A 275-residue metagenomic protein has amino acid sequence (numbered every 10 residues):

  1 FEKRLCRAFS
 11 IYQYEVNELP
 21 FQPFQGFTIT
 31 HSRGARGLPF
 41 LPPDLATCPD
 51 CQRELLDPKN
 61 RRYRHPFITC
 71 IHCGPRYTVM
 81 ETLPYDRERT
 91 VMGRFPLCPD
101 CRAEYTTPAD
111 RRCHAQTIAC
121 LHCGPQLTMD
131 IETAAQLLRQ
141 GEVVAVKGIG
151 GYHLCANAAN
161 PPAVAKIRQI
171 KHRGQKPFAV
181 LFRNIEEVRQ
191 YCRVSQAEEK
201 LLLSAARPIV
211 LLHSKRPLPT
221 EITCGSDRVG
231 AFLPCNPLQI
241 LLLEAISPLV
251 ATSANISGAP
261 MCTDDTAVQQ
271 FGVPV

Functional and structural regions predicted by a protein language model:
F1-L5: Short amphipathic alpha-helices in soluble, non-transmembrane regions that often serve as interface/regulatory elements
C6-T28: Conserved short beta-strand edge segments in small beta-sheet-based binding/regulatory domains
T30-V275: Active-site-adjacent structural elements in enzyme catalytic cores
